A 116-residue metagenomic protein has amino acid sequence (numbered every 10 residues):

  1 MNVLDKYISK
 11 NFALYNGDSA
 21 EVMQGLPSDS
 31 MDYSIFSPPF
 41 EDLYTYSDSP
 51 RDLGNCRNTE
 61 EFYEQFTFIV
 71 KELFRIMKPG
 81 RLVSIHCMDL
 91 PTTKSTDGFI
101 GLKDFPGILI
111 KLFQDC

Functional and structural regions predicted by a protein language model:
M1-C116: Core catalytic lobe of class I
